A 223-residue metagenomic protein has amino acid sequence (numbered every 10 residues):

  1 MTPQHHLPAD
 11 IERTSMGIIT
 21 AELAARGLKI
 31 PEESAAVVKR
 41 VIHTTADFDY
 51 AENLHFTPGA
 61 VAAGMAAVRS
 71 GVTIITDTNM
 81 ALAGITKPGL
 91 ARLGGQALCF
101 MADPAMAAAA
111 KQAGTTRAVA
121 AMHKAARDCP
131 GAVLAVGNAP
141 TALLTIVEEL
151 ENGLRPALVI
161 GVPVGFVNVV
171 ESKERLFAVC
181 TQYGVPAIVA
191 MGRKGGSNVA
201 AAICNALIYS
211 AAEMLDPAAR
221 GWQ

Functional and structural regions predicted by a protein language model:
M1-T73: Electropositive, gly/pro-rich neighborhoods at or near active sites that engage anionic ligands
I18-K29, T44-F48, A67-G71, P88 (+4 more regions): Change "in soluble alpha/beta enzymes" to "in soluble alpha/beta proteins
A51-A105: Active-site cofactor/substrate anionic-group-binding motifs, chiefly glycine- and Lys/Arg-rich phosphate-binding loops
D77, V159-G161, I203: Buried hydrophobic positions in well-ordered alpha/beta secondary-structure cores of metabolic enzymes
A81-G84, P140-I146, F166-V170, G196-A200: Short glycine/serine/threonine-rich phosphate/pyrophosphate-binding segments that cradle anionic phosphate groups
L90-C129: Long, charge-dense
D128, A142-V159, N168-E171, L176-A178: Feature captures the catalytic cores and cofactor-binding loops of soluble hydro-lyases/lyases that act on carboxylate
V167-Q223: C-terminal functional extensions of proteins
